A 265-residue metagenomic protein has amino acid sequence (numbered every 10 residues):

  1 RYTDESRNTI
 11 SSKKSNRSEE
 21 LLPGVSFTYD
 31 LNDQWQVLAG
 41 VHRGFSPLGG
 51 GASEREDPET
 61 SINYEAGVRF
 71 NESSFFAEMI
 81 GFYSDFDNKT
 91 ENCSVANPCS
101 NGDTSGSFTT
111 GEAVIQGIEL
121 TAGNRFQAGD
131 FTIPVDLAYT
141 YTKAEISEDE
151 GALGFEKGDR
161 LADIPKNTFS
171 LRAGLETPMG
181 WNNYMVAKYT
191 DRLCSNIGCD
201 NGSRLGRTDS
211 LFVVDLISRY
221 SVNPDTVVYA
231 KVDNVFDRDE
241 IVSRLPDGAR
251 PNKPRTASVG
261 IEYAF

Functional and structural regions predicted by a protein language model:
R1-E19, E91-F108, I146-D159, C194-G206: Solvent-exposed loop segments that connect transmembrane elements
R1-F86, I133, G174: Structural signature of Gram-negative outer-membrane beta-barrels, strongest in the C-terminal barrel of TonB-dependent
S12-E19, E54-S61, F108-I115, F155-K166 (+2 more regions): Replace "Gram-negative outer membrane beta-barrel proteins" with "bacterial and organellar outer membrane beta-barrel
L21-V25, I62-A66, G106, Q116-L120 (+4 more regions): Hydrophobic, lipid-facing positions within transmembrane beta-strands of outer-membrane proteins
V25-Y29, A66-F70, L120-N124, L137 (+4 more regions): Residues on the lipid-exposed face of transmembrane beta-strands in outer-membrane beta-barrel proteins
Q34-V37, S74-E78, A128-I133, M179-Y184 (+1 more regions): Repeated loop/turn-to-beta-strand initiation elements of outer-membrane beta-barrel proteins
D87, Y189-G198, L216-F265: C-terminal beta-signal and adjacent terminal beta-strands/loops of Gram-negative outer-membrane beta-barrel proteins
S107-G198, F236-D239, A264: Gram-negative outer-membrane beta-barrel transporters
